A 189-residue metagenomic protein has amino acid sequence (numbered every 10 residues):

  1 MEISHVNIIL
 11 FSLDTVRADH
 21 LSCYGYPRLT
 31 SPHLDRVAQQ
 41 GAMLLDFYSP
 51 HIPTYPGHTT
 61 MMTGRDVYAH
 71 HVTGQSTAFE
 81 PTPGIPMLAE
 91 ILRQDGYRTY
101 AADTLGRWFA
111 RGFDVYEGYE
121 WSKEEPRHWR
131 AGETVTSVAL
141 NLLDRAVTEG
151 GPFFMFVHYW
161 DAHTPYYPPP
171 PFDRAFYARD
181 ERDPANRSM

Functional and structural regions predicted by a protein language model:
M1-M189: Catalytic domains that recognize anionic headgroups
